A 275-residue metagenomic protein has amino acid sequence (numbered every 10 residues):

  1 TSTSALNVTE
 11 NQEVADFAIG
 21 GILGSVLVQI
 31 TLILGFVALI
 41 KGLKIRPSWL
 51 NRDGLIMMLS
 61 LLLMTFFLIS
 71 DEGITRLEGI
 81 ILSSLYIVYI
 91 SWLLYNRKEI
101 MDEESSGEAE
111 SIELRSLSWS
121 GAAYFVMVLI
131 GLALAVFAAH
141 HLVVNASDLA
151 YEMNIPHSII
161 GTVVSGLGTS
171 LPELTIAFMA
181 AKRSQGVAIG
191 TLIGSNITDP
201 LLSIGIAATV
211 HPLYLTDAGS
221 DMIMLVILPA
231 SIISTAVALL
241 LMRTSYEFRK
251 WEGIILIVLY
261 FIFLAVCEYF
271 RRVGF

Functional and structural regions predicted by a protein language model:
T1-F275: Hydrophobic alpha-helical segments, chiefly the membrane-spanning helices and signal/signal-anchor peptides
